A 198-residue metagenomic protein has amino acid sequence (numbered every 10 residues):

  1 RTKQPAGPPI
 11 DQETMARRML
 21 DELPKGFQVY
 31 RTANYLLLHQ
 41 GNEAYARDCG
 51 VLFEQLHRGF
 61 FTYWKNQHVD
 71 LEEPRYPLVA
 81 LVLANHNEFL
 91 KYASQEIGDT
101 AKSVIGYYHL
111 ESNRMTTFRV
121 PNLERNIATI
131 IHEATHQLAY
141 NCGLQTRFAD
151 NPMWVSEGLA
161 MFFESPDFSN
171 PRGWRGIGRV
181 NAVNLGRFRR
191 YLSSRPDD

Functional and structural regions predicted by a protein language model:
R1, G59, H68-V69, L90-D99 (+1 more regions): Short, charge-rich amphipathic segments
R1-G26: Pro/Ala/Gly-rich low-complexity, hydrophilic intrinsically disordered segments
K3-G7, Y76-A84, R190-D198: Short, exposed beta-strand "edge-strand" segments with a Pro/Gly-rich flavor and a Y/T-containing core
P5-P9, F53, N181: Intrinsic-disorder-associated interaction segments
T14-R18, D48, E88, V183-R187 (+1 more regions): Exposed alpha-helical structural elements
P24-P152, F163-P166: Juxtacatalytic substrate-recognition/specificity segment
C142, A149-D198: Post-HExxH zinc-binding segment in Zn-dependent metallohydrolases
